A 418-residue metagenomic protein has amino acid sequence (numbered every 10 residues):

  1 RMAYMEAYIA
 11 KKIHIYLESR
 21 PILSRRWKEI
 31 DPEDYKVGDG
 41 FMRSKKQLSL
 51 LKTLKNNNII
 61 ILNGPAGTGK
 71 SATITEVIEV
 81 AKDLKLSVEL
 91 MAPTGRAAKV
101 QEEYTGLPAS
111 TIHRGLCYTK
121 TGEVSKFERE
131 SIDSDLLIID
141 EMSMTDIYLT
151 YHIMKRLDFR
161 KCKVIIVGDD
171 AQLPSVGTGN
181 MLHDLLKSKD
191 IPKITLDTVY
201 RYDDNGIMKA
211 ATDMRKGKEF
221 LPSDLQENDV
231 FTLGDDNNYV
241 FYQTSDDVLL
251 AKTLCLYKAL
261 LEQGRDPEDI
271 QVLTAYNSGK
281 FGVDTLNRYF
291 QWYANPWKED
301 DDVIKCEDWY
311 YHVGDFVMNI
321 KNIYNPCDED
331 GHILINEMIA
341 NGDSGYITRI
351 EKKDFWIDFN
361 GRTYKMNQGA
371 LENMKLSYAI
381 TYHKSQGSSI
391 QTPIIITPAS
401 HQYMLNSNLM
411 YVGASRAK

Functional and structural regions predicted by a protein language model:
R1-K52: Pre-P-loop entry segment of helicase/translocase ATPase cores
Y8, S49-T53, D170-I339: Conserved helicase motor core of P-loop NTPases
G40-S44, C117-S125, E299-D301: Short gly/ser/thr-rich secondary-structure transition/capping motifs
M42-R43, L51-L54, A66, L90 (+11 more regions): Replace "in large, NTP-powered and nucleic-acid-processing enzymes" with "in large, NTP-powered factors and other
L48-L51, N56-D229: ASCE P-loop NTPase helicase motor core
L86, S134, R160-K163, K189-I194 (+5 more regions): Short glycine-/polar-rich loops that comprise or flank the Walker A/P-loop and associated switch/sensor motifs
L90, I166, V272-T274, I395: Structural beta-sheet core signal
N341-K418: C-terminal accessory regions
